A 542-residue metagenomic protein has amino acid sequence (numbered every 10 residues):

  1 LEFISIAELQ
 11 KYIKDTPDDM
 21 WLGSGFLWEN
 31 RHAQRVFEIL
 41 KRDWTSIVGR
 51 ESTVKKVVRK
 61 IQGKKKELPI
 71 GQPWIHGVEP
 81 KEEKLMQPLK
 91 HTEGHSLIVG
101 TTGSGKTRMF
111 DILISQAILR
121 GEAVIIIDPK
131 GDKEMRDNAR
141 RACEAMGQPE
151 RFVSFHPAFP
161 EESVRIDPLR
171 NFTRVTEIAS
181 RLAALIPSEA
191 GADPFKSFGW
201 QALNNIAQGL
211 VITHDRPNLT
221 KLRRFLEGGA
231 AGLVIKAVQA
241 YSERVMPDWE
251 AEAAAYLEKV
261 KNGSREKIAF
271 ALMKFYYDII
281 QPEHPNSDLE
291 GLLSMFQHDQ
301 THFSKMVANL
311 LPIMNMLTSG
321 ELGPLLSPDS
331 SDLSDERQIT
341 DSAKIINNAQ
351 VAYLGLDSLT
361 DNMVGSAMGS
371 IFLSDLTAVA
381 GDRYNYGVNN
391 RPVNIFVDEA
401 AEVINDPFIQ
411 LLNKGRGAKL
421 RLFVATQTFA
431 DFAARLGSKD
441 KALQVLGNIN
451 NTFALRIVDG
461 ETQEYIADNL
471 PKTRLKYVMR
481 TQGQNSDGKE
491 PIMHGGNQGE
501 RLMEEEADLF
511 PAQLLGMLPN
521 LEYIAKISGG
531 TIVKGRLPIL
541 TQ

Functional and structural regions predicted by a protein language model:
L1-S104, R108-L113, E161, D406 (+2 more regions): Basic- and hydrophobic-enriched, low-structure N-terminal and domain-boundary segments that flank ATP-binding catalytic
D19-W21, T45, E67, F172 (+4 more regions): Compositionally biased, low-complexity repeat tracts
K66-G77, I186-G191, D248-G263, Y477-M503: Low-complexity, polar-biased intrinsically disordered regions enriched in Pro/Ser/Thr/Gly
G77-K81, L89-S104, R108-L420, Q513-K534: P-loop NTPase motor domains
Q87, E177, A190-Q208, Q410-N413 (+1 more regions): P-loop NTPase motor core of the ASCE superfamily
A123-I127, E150-S154, R421-T426, T452-R456 (+1 more regions): Short hydrophobic alpha-helical runs that function as membrane-insertion/retention elements
S163, F432-A433: Short acidic/His/Gly/Ser-rich catalytic and metal-binding motifs that mark active-site loops of diverse hydrolases
Q427-D431: Conserved H-loop
